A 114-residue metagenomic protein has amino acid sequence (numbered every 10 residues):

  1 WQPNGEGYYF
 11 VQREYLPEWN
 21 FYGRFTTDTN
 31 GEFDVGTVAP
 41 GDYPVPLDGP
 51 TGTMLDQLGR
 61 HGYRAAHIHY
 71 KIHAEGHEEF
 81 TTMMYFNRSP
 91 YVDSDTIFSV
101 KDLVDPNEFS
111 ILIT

Functional and structural regions predicted by a protein language model:
W1-T114: Beta-strand-dominated extracellular/periplasmic modules and repeats in secreted or surface-exposed proteins
